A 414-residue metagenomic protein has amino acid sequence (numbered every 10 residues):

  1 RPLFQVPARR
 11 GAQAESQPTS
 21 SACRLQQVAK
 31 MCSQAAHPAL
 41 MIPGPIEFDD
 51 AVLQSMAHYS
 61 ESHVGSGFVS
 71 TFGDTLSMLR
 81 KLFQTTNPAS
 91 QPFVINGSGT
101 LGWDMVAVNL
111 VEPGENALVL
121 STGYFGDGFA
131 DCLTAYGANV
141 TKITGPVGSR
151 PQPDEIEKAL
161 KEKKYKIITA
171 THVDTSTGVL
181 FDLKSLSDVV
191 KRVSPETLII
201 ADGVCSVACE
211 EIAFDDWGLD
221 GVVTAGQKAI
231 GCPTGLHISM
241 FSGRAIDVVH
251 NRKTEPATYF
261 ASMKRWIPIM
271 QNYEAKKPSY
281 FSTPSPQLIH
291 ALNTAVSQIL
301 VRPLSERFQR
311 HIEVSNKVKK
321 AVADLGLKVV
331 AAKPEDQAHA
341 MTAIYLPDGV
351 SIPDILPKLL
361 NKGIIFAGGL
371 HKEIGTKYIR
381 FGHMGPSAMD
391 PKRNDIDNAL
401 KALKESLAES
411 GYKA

Functional and structural regions predicted by a protein language model:
C23, V28-S66: N-terminal "arm"/small-domain region of PLP-dependent enzymes with the aminotransferase-like
E47-F48, Q227-K320: Active-site C-terminal subdomain of aminotransferase-like
S55-M105, Y124, G128-T134: Conserved N-terminal alpha-helix of the aminotransferase class I/II PLP-enzyme fold
V111-D127: Conserved PLP-anchoring active-site segment centered on the Schiff-base-forming lysine
R150-V207, G221: Active-site phosphate-binding strand-loop segment of PLP-dependent enzymes
D215-Q227, H237: Conserved active-site segment immediately N-terminal to the catalytic lysine that forms the internal aldimine
K328-N361: Conserved PLP-binding catalytic core of the aspartate aminotransferase-like
K377-A414: PLP-dependent enzyme catalytic core of the Aspartate aminotransferase-like
